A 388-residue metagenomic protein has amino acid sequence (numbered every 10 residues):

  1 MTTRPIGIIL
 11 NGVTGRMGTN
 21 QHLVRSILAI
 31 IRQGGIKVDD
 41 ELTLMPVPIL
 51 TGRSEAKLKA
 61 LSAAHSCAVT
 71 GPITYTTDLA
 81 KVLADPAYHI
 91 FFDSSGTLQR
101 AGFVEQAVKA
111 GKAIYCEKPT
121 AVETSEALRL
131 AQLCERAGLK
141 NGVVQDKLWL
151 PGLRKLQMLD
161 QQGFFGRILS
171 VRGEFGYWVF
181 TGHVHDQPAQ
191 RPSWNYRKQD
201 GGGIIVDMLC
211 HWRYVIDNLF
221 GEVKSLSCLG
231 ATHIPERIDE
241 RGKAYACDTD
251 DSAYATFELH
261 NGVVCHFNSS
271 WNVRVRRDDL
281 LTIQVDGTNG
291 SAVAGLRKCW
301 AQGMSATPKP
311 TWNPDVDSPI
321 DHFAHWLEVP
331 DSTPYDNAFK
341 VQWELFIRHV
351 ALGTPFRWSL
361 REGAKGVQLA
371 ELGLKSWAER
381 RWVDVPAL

Functional and structural regions predicted by a protein language model:
T2-A68: N-terminal Rossmann-like dinucleotide-binding module
T3, G166-S170, K375-L388: C-terminal capping/lid region of NAD(P)-dependent oxidoreductase domains
P72-P86: Short acidic low-complexity segments
H89-I90, G96-L148, G163: Beta-strand-loop-alpha-helix segment that lines the small-molecule cofactor/substrate pocket of alpha/beta enzymes
D93-S94, L259, V263, N268 (+1 more regions): Short, well-ordered coil/turn residues at beta-beta hairpins and beta-strand->alpha-helix junctions within
K147-C247, R380: Predominantly a Rossmann-like dinucleotide-binding segment in NAD(P)-dependent oxidoreductases
C210, S269-R277, P334: Glycine-rich phosphate/pyrophosphate-binding beta-alpha loops
S225, P235-A246, Y254, E258-L259 (+2 more regions): C-terminal glycine/acidic-rich active-site capping loop/insertion
